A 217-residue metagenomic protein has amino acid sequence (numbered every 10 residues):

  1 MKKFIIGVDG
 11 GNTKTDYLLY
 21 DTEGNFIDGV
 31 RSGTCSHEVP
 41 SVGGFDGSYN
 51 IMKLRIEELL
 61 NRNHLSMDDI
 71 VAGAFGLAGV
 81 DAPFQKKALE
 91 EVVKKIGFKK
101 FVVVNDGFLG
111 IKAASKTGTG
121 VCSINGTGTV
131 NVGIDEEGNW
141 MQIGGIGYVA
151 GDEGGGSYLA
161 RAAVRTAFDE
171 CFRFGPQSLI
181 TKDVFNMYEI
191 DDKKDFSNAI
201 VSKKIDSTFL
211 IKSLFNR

Functional and structural regions predicted by a protein language model:
M1, K99-S123, N139: Conserved phosphate-binding catalytic cores of ATP/NTP-utilizing and phosphoryl-transfer enzymes
M1-I27, G120-D135, K193-F196: Gly/Thr-rich phosphate-binding beta-strand-loop-beta motif of the actin/hexokinase/Hsp70
F4-N50, L54, W140, G145: Short glycine-rich, Thr/Ser-proximal phosphate-binding strand/loop in the N-terminal lobe of ATP-dependent enzymes
Y20-F26, L89-I96, T117-G120, E136-M141: A glycine- and small-aliphatic-rich helix-loop capping segment at beta-alpha/alpha-beta transitions that lines
I27-G29, P176-R217: A mobile "lid/hinge" subdomain adjacent to the ATP/sugar-phosphate binding pocket shared across diverse ATP-dependent
I56-V102, A114-S115, I200: Short beta-strand-loop/turn "lid" adjacent to the catalytic site in phosphate-handling enzymes
K87, T129-Q142, K212: Acidic-glycine-rich active-site phosphate/pyrophosphate-binding loop
N139-I190: Glycine-rich phosphate-binding loop plus the immediately following alpha-helix
